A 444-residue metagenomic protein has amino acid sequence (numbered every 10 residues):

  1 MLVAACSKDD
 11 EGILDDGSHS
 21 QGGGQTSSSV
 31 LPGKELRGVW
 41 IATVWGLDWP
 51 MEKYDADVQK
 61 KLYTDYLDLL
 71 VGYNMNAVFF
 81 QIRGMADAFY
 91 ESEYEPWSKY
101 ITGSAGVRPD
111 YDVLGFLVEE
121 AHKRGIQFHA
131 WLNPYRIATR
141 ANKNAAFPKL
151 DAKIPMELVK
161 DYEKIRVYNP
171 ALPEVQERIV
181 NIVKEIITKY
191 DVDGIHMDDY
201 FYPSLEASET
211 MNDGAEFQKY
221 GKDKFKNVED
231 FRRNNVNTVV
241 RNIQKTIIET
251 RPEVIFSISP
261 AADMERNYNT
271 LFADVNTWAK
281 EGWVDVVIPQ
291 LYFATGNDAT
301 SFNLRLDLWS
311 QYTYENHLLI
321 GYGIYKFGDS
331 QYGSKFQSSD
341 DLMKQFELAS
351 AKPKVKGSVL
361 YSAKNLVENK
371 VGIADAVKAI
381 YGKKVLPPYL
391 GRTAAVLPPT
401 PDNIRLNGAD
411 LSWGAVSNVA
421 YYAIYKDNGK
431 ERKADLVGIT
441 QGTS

Functional and structural regions predicted by a protein language model:
V3-S29: Bacterial Sec-dependent N-terminal signal peptides
K34, A42, G46-K60, A130 (+1 more regions): Active-site-adjacent "subsite" loops/lids of carbohydrate-active enzymes
I41-T43, E253-E265, L308-Q345: Active-site clefts of carbohydrate-active enzymes
K60-A88, K189-G194, W283-V284: Catalytic domains of carbohydrate-active enzymes, especially glycoside hydrolases
Y73-P109: Aromatic-lined carbohydrate-binding/catalytic grooves of carbohydrate-active enzymes
M75-N76, R124, K153-T277, E281 (+1 more regions): Polysaccharide-binding and catalytic clefts of secreted carbohydrate-active enzymes
G372-N418: Pro/Thr/Ser/Gly-rich low-complexity, intrinsically disordered linker/stalk tracts
A423-S444: Recognizes extended acidic, P/S/T-rich segments that occur within or adjacent to Ig-like beta-sandwich modules
